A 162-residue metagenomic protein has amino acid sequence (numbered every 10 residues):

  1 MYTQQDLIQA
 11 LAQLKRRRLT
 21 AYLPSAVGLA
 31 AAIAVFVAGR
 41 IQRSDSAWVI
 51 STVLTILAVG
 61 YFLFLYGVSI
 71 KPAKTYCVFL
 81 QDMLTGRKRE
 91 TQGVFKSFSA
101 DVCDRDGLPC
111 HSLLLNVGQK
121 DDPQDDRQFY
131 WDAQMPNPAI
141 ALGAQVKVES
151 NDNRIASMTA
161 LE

Functional and structural regions predicted by a protein language model:
M1-D6: Short, charged cytosolic
L7-Q81: Alpha-helical transmembrane spans
V35-V37, S97-C103, N116-Q119: Short regulatory "switch" loops immediately downstream of catalytic or recognition motifs within protein catalytic
L84-G107: Structural detector for short beta-strands of small beta-barrel domains
Q92-V94, S112-L114, Q145-K147: Beta-strand secondary-structure signal
F95, Q119-K120, I155-A156: A broad structural signal for short, well-ordered beta-strand segments within beta-sheet-rich domains
R105-F129: OB-fold (S1/OB) nucleic-acid-binding surfaces
Q124-E162: A membrane-cytosol interface segment of integral membrane proteins
